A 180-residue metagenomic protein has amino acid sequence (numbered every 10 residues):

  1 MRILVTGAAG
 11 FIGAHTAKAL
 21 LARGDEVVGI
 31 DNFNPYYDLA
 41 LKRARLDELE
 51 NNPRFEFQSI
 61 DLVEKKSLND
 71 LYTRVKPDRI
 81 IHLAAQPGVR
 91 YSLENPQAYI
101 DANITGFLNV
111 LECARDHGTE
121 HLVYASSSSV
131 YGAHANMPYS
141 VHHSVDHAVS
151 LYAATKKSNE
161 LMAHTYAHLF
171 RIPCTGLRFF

Functional and structural regions predicted by a protein language model:
M1-F180: N-terminal Rossmann-like NAD(P)+-binding domain of SDR-like oxidoreductases, especially those catalyzing
